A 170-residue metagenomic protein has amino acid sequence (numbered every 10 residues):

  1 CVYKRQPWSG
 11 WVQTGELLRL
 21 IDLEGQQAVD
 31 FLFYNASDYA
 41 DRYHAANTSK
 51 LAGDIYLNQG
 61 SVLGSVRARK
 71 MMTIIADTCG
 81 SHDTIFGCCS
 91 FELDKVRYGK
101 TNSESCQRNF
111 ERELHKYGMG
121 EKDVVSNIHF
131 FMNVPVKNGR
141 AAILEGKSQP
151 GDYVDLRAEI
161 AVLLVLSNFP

Functional and structural regions predicted by a protein language model:
V2-Y3: Conserved small/polar residues in nucleotide/adenosyl-binding loops
P7-E24, D30-F33: Beta-strand cores of secreted/periplasmic/IMS beta-sandwich domains, seen most often in copper-related folds
P7-G10, K137-R157: Beta-sandwich interaction modules
V12-L20, V154-P170: Noncatalytic modules at the cell exterior or secretory-pathway interfaces, chiefly beta-strand-rich lectin/adhesion
E24-Q26, S37, G80, P170: Short loop/turn segments at secondary-structure transitions that flank enzyme active sites
G25-Q27, D41, C89-S90: Extracytoplasmic/secretory-pathway segments with low complexity and glycosylation-like composition
V29-R42, A46: Short Gly/aromatic-enriched secondary-structure transition segments
S49-N133: Low-complexity, serine/threonine/proline-enriched polar segments
